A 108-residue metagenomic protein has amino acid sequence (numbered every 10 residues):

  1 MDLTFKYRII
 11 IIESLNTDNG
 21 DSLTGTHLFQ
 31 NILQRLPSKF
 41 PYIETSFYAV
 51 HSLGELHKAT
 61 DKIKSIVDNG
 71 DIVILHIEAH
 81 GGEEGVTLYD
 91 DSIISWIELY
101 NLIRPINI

Functional and structural regions predicted by a protein language model:
M1-H80, V86-I97, I108: A domain-level signal for caspase-like cysteine endopeptidase catalytic cores and their zymogen-processing architecture
I103: Structured alpha-helical
